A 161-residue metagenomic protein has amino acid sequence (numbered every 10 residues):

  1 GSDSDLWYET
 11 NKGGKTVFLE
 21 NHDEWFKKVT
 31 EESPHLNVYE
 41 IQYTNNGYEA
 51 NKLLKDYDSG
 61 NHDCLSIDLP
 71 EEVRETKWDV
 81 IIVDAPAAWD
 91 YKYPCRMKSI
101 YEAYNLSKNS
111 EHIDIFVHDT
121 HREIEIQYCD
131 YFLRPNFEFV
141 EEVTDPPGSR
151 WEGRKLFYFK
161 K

Functional and structural regions predicted by a protein language model:
G1-K52: SAM cofactor-binding core of SAM-dependent methyltransferases, primarily the Rossmann-like beta-alpha-beta module
S4-Y8, F26-T30, L69-E71, I100-Y104 (+1 more regions): Short amphipathic alpha-helical segments and helix-helix/interface helices
T16-F18, N37-V38, Y57-G60, Y101-E102 (+1 more regions): Short, low-complexity, polar/charged sequence segments that are solvent-exposed and flexible
E24-K27, N45-G47, L65-I67, K108-H112 (+1 more regions): Short, surface-exposed, polar/charged, turn-prone segments marking secondary-structure boundaries
N37-I41, D58-G60, H121-Q127: Noncatalytic linker/hinge segments flanking ATPase motor cores
I41-N105: Internal catalytic-core helix/loop-beta-alpha segment that presents or stabilizes conserved functional determinants
V80-K161: C-terminal substrate-binding/active-site "lid" region of AdoMet-derived donor-dependent transferases
